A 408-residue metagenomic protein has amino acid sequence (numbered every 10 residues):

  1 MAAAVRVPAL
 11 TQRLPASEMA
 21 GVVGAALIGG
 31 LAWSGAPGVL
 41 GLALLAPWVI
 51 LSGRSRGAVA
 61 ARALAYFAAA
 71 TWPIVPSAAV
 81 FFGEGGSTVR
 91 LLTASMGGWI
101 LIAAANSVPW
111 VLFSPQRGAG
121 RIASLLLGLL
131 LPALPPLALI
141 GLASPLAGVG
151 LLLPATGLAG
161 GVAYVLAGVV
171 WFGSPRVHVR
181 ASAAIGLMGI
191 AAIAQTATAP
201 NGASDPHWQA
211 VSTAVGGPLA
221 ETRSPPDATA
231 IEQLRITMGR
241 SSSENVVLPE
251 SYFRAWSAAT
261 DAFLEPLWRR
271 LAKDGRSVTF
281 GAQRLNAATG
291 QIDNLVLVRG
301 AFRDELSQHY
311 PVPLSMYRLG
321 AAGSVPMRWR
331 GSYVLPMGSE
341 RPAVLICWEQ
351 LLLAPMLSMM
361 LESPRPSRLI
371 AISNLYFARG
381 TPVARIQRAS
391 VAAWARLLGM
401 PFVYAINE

Functional and structural regions predicted by a protein language model:
M1-T196, I406: Membrane-embedded alpha-helical bundles of multi-pass enzymes that act on lipidic or dolichyl-linked glycan substrates
V39-P47, Y66-A69, S212, S242-A258 (+1 more regions): Short, conserved active-site loops that position catalytic residues or coordinate cofactors/metal ions across diverse
R54, G83-G86, G202-A203, M238-S242 (+3 more regions): Flexible, charged surface loops at secondary-structure boundaries
R56-G57, A61, S224-T237, L353-M360: Short, acidic/polar
L187-S277: Membrane-interface segments at or immediately adjacent to transmembrane helices that form the boundary between
F253, A258-T260, P266-K273, Q283-E408: Solvent-exposed soluble domains appended to multi-pass membrane proteins
V278-A282: Short beta-strand elements of ligand-binding domains
